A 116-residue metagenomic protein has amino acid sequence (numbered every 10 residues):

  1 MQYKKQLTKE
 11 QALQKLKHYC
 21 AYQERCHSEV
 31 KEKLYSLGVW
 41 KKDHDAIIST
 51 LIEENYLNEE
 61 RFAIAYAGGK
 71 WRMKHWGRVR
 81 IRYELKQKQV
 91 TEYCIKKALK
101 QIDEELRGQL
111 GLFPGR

Functional and structural regions predicted by a protein language model:
M1-R116: An alpha-helical, amphipathic repeat domain used for nucleic-acid recognition, typified by the mTERF helical solenoid
